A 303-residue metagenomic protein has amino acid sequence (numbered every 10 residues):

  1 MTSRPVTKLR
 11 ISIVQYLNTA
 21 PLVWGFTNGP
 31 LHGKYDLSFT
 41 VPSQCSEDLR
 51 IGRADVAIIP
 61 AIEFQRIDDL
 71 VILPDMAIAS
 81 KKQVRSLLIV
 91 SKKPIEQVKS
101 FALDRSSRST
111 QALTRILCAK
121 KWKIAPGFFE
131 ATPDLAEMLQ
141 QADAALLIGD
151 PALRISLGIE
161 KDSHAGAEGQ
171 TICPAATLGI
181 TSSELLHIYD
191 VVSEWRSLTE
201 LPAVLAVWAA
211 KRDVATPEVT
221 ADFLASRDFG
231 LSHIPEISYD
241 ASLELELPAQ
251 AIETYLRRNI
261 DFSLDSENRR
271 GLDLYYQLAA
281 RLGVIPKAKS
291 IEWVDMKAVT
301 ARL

Functional and structural regions predicted by a protein language model:
P5-Q15, Y35-S38, K99-A102: Short, well-ordered beta-strand elements
Q15-D36, T40: Short, polar/charged alpha-helical segment
L17-N18, V41-P42, R53-Q65, M76 (+3 more regions): Beta->alpha turn/N-cap motifs
G25, S86-I95, S100, A203-P217: A bilobed periplasmic-binding-protein/Venus flytrap-type ligand-binding module shared by bacterial periplasmic
D36-E47, I124-A144: Short helix-initiation/N-cap motifs at beta->coil->alpha
M76-L135, L185-R196: A conserved helix-loop-strand patch within extracytoplasmic ligand-binding domains of the periplasmic binding
E130-D240: Pocket-lining segment of extracytoplasmic ligand-binding domains
D213-L278: Secondary-structure end/capping motifs
